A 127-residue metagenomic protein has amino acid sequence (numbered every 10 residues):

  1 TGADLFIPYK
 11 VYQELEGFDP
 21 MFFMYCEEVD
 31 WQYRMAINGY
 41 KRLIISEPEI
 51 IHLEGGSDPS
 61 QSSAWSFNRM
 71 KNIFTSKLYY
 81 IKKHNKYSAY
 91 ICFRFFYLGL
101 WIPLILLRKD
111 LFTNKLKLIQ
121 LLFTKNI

Functional and structural regions predicted by a protein language model:
T1-E49: A short, conserved alpha-helix in the catalytic core of glycosyltransferases
L5, G56, I102-I105: Hydrophobic transmembrane alpha-helices of multi-pass small-molecule transporters
E16, M35-A36, G55, S60 (+1 more regions): Short, function-defining helix-loop hinge/capping sites that tune catalysis or transport
Y33, L78-Y79: Active-site phosphate/pyrophosphate- and oxyanion-stabilizing loops and adjacent acidic/basic residues in soluble
N38, L53, Y80: Phosphate/oxyanion-binding loops and surfaces in catalytic or ligand/nucleic-acid-binding neighborhoods
E47, I51-T75: Nucleotide-sugar-dependent glycosyltransferase catalytic core
S66-S76, K82, Y87-I127: Non-catalytic, C-terminal membrane-associated alpha-helical segments of glycosyltransferases
